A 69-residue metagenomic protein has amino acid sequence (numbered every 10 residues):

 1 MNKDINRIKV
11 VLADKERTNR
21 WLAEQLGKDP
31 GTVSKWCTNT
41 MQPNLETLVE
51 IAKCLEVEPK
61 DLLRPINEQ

Functional and structural regions predicted by a protein language model:
M1, N67-Q69: Short intrinsically disordered terminal tails
M1-R17: A short, Lys/Arg-rich alpha-helix, primarily the initiator
L12, A23, A52: The alpha-helix within a helix-turn-helix
E16-K35: Short alpha-helical DNA-recognition segment
R17, P43-E46: Residue-level signal for the short linker/turn that defines the boundary of a DNA-recognition helix
C37, I66: DNA major-groove recognition helix of helix-turn-helix
E46-D61: DNA major-groove recognition helix of helix-turn-helix/homeodomain DNA-binding modules
